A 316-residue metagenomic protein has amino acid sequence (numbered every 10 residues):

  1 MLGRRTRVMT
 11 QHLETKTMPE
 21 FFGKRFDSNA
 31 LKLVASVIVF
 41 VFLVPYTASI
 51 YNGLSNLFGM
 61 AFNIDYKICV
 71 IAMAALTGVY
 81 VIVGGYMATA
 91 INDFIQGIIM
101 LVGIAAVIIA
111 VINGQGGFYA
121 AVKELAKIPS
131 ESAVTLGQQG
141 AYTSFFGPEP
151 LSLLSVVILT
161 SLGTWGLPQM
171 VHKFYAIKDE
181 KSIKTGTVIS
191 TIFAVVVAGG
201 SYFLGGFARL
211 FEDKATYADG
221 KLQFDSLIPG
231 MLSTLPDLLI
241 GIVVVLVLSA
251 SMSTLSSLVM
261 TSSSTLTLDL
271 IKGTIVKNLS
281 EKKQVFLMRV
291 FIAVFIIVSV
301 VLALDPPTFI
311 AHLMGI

Functional and structural regions predicted by a protein language model:
M1-I316: Membrane-embedded helix-loop-helix hairpins and adjacent transmembrane boundary segments in multi-pass transporters
